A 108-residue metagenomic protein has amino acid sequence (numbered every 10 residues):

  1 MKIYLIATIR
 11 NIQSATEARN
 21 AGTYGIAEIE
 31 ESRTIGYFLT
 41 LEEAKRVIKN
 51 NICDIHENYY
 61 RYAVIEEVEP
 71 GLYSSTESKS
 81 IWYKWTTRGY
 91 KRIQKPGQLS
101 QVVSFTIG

Functional and structural regions predicted by a protein language model:
M1-R33, R61-Y62, Q98: Short aromatic-glycine-(Arg/Gly/Cys) micro-motifs in beta-strand/loop hairpins
K2-L5, F38, V47, V68: Broad hydrophobic/π-residue packing in well-ordered secondary structure
I9, Y24, I35, L41 (+3 more regions): N-terminal compositionally biased, intrinsically disordered segments and leader/signal-like regions
R10, G25-E28, L39, S74 (+2 more regions): Polar low-complexity intrinsically disordered regions enriched in Ser/Thr and small residues
T16-E17, R46, S75: Short acidic, gly/pro-rich beta-turn/loop elements at beta-sheet edges and active-site/ligand-binding grooves
G25-Y60: A short, charged, amphipathic alpha-helix used as a generic interaction element across diverse proteins
K49-G108: Short, mixed-charge low-complexity intrinsically disordered segments
